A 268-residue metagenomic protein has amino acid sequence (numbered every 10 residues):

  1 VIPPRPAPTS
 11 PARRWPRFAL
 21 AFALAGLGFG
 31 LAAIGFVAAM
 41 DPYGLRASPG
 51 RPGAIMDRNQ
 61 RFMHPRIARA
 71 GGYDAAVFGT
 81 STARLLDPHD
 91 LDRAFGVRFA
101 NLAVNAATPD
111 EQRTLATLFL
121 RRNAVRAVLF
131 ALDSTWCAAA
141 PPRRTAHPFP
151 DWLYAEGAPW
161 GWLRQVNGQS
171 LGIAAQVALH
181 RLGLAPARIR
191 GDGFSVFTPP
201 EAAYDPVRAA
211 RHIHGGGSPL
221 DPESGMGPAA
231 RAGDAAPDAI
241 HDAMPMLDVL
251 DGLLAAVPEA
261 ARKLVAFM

Functional and structural regions predicted by a protein language model:
V1-R17: N-terminal Lys/Arg-rich, disordered targeting/topogenic segments
L20-D41: Hydrophobic membrane-insertion alpha-helices, especially the h-region of bacterial N-terminal signal peptides
A39-R61: Alpha-helical transmembrane signal-anchor/signal-peptide segments
R51-D57, V77, V104-T108, A239-A243: Short, flexible loop segments at the rims of nucleotide/cofactor-binding pockets, characterized by
I55-T82: Short extracytoplasmic
R58-H64, T108-A116, P245-D248: N-terminal post-signal-peptidase region of extra-cytosolic proteins
G72, F78, T82-V166: Membrane-embedded segments
L132, T145-L264: Secreted/periplasmic serine-hydrolase-like ester/acetyl group-modifying domain
